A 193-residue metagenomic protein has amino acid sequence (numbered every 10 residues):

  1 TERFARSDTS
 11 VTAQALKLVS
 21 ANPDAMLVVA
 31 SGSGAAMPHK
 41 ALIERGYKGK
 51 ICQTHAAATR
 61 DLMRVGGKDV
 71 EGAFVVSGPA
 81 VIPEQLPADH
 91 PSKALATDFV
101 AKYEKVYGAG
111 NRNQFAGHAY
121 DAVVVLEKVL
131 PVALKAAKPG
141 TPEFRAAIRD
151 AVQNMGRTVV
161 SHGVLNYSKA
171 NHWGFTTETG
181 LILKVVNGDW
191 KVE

Functional and structural regions predicted by a protein language model:
T1-E193: Extracytosolic ligand-binding ectodomains
